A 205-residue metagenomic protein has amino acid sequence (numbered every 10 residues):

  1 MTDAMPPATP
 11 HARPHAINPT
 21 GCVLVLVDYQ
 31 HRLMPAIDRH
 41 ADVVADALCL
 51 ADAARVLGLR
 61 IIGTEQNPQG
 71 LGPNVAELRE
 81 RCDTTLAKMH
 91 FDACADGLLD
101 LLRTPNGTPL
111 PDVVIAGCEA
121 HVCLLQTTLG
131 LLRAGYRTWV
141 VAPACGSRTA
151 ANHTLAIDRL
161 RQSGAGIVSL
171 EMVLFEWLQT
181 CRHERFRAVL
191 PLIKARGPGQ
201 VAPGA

Functional and structural regions predicted by a protein language model:
H31-A36: Short acidic, Gly/Ser-rich segments with clustered Asp/Glu that frequently serve as metal-coordination loops in enzyme
I37-D38, V44-T127, A195: Active-site alpha/beta core segments
A76-E77, L98-L102, T149-S163: Active-site-proximal loop->helix
T84-A93, R159-E171: A glycine-rich helix N-cap at a beta->alpha junction
D92-A93, V122, C145-A150, L174-F175: Short gly/pro/ser/thr-enriched loop/turn and capping motifs at secondary-structure boundaries
V114-G117, Y136-A150: A short glycine-rich beta-strand->turn/loop micro-motif centered on a GG-aromatic cluster
G166-G199: A charged, well-structured terminal subsegment
